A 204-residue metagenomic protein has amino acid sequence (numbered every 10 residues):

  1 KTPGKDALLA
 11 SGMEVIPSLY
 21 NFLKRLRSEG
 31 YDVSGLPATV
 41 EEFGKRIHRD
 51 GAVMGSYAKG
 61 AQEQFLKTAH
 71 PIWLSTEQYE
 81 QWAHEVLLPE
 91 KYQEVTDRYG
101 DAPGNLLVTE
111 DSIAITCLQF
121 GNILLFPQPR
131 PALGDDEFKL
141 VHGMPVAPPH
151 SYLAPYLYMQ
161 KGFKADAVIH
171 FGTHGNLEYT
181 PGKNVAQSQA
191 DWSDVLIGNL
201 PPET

Functional and structural regions predicted by a protein language model:
T2-R130: Extended, H/D-rich, highly charged conserved domains that either
K5-A38, L124-Q128, D135-T204: Catalytic or ion-translocation cores adjacent to nucleophile or general acid/base/metal-coordination motifs in diverse
